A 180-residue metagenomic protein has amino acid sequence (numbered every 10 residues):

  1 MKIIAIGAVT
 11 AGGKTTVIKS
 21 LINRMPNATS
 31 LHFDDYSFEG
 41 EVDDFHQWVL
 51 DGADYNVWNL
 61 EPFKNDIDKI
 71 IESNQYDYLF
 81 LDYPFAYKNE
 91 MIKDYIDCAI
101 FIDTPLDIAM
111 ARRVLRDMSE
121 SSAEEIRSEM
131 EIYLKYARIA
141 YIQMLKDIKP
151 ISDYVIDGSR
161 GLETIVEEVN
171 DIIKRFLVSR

Functional and structural regions predicted by a protein language model:
I6: Hydrophobic anchor at the beta1->P-loop junction of P-loop NTPases
V9-T10: The conserved Walker
K14: Conserved lysine of the Walker
V17-I18, I22: Post-Walker A alpha-helix
T29-H32, F38, V42-L81: Conserved nucleotide-sensing/catalytic segment adjacent to the nucleotide-binding pocket in NTP-handling enzymes
L79, C98-F101, V155-I156: Short, well-ordered beta-strand core segments
Y95-R116: Conserved phosphate-donor/acceptor-positioning beta-strand/loop module used by diverse small-molecule
A123-E168: Small-molecule kinase domains that catalyze NTP-dependent phosphoryl transfer to phosphate-bearing small molecules
